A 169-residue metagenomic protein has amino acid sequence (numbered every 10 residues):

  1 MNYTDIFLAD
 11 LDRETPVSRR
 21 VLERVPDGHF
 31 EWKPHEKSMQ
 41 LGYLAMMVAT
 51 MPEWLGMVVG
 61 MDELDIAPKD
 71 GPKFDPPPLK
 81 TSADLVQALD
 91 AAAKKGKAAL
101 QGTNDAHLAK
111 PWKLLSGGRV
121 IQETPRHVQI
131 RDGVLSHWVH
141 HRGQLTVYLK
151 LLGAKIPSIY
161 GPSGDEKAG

Functional and structural regions predicted by a protein language model:
M1-N2, V48: Short N-terminal signal/transit or membrane-insertion segments and the immediately adjacent low-complexity/disordered
Y3-L8, L79-V86, R131-L135: Active-site rim elements
L8-E23, H29-K73, L114-G169: Short, contiguous alpha-helical
M57-V58, L64-N104: Helix-adjacent hinge/juxtasegments
A106-L114: Active-site-proximal loop and beta-strand segments within enzyme catalytic domains
